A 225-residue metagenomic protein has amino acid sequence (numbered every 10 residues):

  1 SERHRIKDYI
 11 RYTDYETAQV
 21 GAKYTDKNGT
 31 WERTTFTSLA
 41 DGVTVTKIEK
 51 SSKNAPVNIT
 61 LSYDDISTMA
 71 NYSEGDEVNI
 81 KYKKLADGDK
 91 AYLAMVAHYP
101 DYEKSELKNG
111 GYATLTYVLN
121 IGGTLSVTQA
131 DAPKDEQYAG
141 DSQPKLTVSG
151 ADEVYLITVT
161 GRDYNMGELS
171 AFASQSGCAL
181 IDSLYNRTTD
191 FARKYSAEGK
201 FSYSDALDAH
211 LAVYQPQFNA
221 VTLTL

Functional and structural regions predicted by a protein language model:
S1-L225: Aromatic-residue-lined binding/catalytic grooves and analogous aromatic/hydrophobic interfacial grooves in multimeric
